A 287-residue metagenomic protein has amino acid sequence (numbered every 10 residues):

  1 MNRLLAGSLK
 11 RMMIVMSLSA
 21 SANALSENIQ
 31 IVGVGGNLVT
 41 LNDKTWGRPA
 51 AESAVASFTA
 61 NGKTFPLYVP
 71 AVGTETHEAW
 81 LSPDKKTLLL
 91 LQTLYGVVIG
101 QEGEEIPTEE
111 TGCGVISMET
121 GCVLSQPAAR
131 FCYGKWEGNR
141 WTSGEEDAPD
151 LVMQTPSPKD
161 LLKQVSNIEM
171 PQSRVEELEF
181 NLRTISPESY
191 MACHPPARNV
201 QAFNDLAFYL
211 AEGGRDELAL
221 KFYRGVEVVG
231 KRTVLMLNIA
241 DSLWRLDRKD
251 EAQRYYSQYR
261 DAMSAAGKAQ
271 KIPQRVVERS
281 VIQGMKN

Functional and structural regions predicted by a protein language model:
M1-M13: Bacterial N-terminal signal peptides that target proteins for export
M13-M16, N199: Residues at the start of alpha-helices and the adjacent loop-to-helix junctions
S17-A22: N-terminal signal peptide c-region/cleavage motif recognized by signal peptidases
L25-D241, R245-K249, Q253, D261 (+1 more regions): Exposed acidic/polar residues on beta-strands and adjacent loops within beta-sheet cores, strongest in beta-propeller
